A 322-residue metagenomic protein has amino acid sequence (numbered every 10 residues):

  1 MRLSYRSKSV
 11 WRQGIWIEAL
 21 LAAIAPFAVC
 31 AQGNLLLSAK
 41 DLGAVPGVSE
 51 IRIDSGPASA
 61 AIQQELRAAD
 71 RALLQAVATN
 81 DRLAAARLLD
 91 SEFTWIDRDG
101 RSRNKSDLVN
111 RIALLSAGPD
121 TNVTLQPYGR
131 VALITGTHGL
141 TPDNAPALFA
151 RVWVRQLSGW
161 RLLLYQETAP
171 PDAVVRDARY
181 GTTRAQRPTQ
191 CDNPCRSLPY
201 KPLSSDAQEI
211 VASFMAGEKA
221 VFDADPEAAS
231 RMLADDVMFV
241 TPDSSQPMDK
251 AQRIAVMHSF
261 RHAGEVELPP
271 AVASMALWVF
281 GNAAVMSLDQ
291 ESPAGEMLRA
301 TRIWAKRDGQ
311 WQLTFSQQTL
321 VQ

Functional and structural regions predicted by a protein language model:
M1-R12: N-terminal secretory signal peptides that target proteins for export/translocation
I17-A28: Bacterial N-terminal signal peptides
Q32-S91, L163, A169-E227, R231 (+1 more regions): Short, low-complexity N-terminal intrinsically disordered segments enriched in polar/charged residues
N34-L42, P146-N193, M297-Q322: Short beta-strand edge/turn micro-motifs at domain boundaries
L35-L37, T94, D107-A147, I254-L298: Surface-exposed, charged secondary-structure patches
L73, A84-A85, F93, L108 (+8 more regions): Hydrophobic pocket/interface hotspot
L89, D99-G100, T137-L140, R151 (+6 more regions): A mature extracytoplasmic/lumenal domain signature
L89-R103, D107, R111-L114, D236-M248 (+1 more regions): A short gly/proline-enriched turn/hairpin at secondary-structure junctions
